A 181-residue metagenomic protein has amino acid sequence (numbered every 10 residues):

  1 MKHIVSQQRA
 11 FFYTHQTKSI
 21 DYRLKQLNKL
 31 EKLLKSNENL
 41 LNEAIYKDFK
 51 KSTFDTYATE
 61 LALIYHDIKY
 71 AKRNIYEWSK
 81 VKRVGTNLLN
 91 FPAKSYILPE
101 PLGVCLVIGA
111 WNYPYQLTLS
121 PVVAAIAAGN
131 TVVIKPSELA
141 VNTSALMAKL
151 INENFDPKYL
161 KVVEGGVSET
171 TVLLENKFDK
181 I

Functional and structural regions predicted by a protein language model:
M1-Y96: N-terminal Rossmann-like NAD(P)+-binding subdomain of aldehyde/semialdehyde dehydrogenases
L88-I181: Rossmann-like NAD(P) dinucleotide-binding subdomain of oxidoreductase/dehydrogenase enzymes
